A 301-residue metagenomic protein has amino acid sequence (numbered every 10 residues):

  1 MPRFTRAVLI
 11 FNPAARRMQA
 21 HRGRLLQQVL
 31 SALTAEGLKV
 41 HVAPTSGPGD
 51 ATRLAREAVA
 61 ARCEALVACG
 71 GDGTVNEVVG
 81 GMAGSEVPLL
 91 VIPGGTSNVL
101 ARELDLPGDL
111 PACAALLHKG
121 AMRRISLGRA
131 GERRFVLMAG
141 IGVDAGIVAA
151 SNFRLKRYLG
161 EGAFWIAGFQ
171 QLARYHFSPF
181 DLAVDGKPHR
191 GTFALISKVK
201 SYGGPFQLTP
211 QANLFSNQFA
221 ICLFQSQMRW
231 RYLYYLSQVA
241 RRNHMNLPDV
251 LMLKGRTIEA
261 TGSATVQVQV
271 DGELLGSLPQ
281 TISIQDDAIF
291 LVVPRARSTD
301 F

Functional and structural regions predicted by a protein language model:
M1-L66, S298-F301: ATP/NTP phosphate-donor binding region
I10, A14, T34-E36, T45 (+1 more regions): Catalytic core of DAGKc-family lipid kinases
A20, G186, R190, N213 (+1 more regions): ATP/nucleoside-binding phosphotransfer catalytic cores, i.e., glycine-rich phosphate-binding loops
H21-G23, V78-M82, R102-L104, Q207-L208: Short amphipathic alpha-helical segments
A51, G73-V78, V99: Short glycine/serine/threonine-rich phosphate/pyrophosphate-binding segments that cradle anionic phosphate groups
G140, D144, L195-L208, L274: Glycine-rich phosphate/pyrophosphate-binding beta-alpha loops
L155-A163, Q207-R231: Gly/Ser/Thr-rich active-site loops/lids in small-molecule metabolic enzymes that frequently grip phosphoryl groups
S178-F180, T192, G203-A212: Anionic-ligand binding region
